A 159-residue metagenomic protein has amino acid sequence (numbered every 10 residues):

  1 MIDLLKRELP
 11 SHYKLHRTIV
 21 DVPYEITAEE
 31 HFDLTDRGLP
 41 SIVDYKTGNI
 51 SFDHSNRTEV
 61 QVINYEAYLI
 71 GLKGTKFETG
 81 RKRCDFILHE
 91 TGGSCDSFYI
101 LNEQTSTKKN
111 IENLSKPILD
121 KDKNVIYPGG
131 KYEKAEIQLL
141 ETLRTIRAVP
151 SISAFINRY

Functional and structural regions predicted by a protein language model:
M1-R81: Basic, amphipathic N-terminal segments that precede the first structured/catalytic domain
T47, S97-Y99, L114-K123: N-terminal targeting/trafficking signals and adjacent low-complexity tails
T75-E78, T107-I111: Short acidic, S/G/P-rich loop/turn micro-motifs used as interaction or catalytic elements
F86-L88, F98-N110, D120: Conserved catalytic cores of phosphodiester-cleaving nucleases, focusing on short active-site segments
S94: Phosphate/adenylate-binding glycine loop and adjacent helical scaffold
I100, T105, E112-N113, S151-N157: Intrinsically disordered, low-complexity segments used for protein-protein interactions
L119-Y159: Catalytic cores of nucleic-acid endonucleases
